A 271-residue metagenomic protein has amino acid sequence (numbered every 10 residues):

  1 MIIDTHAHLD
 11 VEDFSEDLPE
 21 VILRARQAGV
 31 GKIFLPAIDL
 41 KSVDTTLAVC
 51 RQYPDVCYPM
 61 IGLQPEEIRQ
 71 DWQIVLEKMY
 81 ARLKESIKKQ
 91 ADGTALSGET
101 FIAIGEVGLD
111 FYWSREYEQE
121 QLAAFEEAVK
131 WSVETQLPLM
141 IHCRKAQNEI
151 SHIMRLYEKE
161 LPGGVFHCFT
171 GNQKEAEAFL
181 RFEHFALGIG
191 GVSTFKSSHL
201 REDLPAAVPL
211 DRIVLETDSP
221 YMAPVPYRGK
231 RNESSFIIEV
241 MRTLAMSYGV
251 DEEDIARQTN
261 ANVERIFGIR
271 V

Functional and structural regions predicted by a protein language model:
M1-V271: Mid-domain alpha/beta scaffold segments of enzyme catalytic cores
